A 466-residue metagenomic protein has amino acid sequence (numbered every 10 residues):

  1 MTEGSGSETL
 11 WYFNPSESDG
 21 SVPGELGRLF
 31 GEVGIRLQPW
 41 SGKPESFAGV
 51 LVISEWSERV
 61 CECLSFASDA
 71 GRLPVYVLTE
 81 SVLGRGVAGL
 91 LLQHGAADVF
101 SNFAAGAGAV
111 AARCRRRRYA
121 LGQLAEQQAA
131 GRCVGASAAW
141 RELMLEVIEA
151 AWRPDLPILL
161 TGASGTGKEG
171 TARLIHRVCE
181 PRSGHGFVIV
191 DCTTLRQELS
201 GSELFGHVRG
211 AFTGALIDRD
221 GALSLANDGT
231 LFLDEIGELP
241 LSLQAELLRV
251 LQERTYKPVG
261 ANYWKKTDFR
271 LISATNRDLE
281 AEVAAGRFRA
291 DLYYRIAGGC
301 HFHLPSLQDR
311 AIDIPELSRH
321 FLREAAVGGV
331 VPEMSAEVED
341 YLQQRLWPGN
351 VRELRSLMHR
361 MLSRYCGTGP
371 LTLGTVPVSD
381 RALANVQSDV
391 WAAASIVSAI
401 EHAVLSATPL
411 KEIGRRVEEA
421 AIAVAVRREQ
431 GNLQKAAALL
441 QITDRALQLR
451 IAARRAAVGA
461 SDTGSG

Functional and structural regions predicted by a protein language model:
M1-G4, E80, S356, S363 (+1 more regions): Bacterial C-terminal helix-turn-helix
M1-L29, A460-G466: Non-catalytic signal-transmission and effector/linker regions of two-component phosphorelay proteins
G71-L83: A short, hydrophobic beta-strand element within the central beta-sheet of small alpha/beta folds
V82-D98, L199-S202: Alpha4 helix (beta4-alpha4-beta5 surface) of REC/receiver domains from two-component response regulators
Q93-G95, N102-A163: Flexible nucleotide-interacting loop at or near the entrance of a catalytic core
E126-A130, A136-A139, W152, T171-A172 (+4 more regions): Nucleotide-binding/hydrolysis machinery
E146-G214, S224-P240, S306-A311: Conserved post-Walker A coupling segment in P-loop NTPases
Q197-S202, D220-R254, F269-S273, L279-D291 (+2 more regions): Conserved AAA+/SF3 P-loop NTPase catalytic/coupling segment centered on the Walker-B
